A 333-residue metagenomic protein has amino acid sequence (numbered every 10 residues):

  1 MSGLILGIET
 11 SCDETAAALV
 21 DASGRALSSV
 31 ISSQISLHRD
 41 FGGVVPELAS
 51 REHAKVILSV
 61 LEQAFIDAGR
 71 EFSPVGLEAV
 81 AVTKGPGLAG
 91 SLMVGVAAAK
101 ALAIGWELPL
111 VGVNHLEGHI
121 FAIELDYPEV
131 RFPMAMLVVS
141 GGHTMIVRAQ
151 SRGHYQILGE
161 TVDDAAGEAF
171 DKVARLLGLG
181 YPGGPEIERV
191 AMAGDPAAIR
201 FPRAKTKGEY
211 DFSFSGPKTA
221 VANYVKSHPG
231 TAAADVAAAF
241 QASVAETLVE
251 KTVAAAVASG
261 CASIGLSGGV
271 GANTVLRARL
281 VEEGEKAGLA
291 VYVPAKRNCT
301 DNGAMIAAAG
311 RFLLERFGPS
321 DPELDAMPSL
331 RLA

Functional and structural regions predicted by a protein language model:
M1-S2, V113-A135, A309: Conserved phosphate-binding catalytic cores of ATP/NTP-utilizing and phosphoryl-transfer enzymes
G3-P86, H115, H119: N-terminal beta-alpha supersecondary unit
T15-V20, M136, T144-R148: Short beta-strand scaffold segments in enzyme catalytic cores
P74-K84, S259-V270, Y292-A295: Short glycine-rich phosphate-binding loop at a beta-alpha junction
G112-V113, I264, V281-M305: Conserved phosphate-binding/catalytic loops in two-lobed NTP-binding clefts
P128, Q150-A193, K218-T219, Y224-P229: Glycine-rich phosphate-binding loop plus the immediately following alpha-helix
R189-I264, T274-A287, L314-F317: A contiguous, well-structured pocket-lining segment that forms one wall/lid of small-molecule binding clefts in soluble
P294-L332: Glycine-rich phosphate-binding/hydrolytic loop that grips phosphoryl groups
